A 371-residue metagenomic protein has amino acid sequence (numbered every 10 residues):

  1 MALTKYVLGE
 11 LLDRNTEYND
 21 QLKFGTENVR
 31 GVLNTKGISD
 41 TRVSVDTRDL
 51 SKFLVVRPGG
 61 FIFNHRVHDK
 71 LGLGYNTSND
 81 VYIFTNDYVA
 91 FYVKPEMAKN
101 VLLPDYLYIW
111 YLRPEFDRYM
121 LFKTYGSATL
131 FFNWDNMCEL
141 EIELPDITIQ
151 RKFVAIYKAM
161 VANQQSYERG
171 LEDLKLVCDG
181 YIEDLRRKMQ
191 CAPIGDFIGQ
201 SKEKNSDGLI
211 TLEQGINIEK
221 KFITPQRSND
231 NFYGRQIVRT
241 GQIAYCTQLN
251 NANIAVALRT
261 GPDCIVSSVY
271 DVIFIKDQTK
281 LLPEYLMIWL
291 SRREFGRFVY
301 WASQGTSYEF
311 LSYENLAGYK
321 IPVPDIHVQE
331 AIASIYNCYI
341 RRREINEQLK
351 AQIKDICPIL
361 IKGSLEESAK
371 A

Functional and structural regions predicted by a protein language model:
M1-N19, E139-S206, I216-N217, P322-A371: Non-catalytic DNA-recognition/assembly elements of restriction-modification systems
K5, P104, C191, V266 (+3 more regions): Alpha-helix initiation and N-capping motif
K5-F61, D196-I243: Sequence-specific dsDNA recognition surfaces
K23, N100-V101, F131, K280 (+2 more regions): Non-catalytic, surface-exposed connector residues within folded enzymatic/regulatory domains
P58, F63-L112, A244-S291: A short beta-sheet element
Y82-V89, Y125-T148, C264-D271, Q304-E330: A short glycine-rich beta-alpha junction/loop motif
Y106, Y119, E139, I149-K152 (+4 more regions): Short, solvent-exposed alpha-helical surface patches in well-structured domains
F116: Internal, well-ordered alpha/beta segment that forms a basic, Gly-enriched binding/recognition surface
